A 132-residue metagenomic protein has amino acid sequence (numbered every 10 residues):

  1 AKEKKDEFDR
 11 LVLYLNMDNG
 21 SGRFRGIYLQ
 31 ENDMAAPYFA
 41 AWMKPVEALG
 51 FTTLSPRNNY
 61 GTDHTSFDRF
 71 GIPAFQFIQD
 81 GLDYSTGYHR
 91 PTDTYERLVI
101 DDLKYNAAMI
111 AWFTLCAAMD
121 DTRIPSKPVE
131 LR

Functional and structural regions predicted by a protein language model:
A1-G87: Metal-dependent peptidase/peptidase-like ectodomains
Y84-R132: His/Asp/Glu-rich mid-to-C-terminal helical/loop segments that flank catalytic regions of hydrolases
